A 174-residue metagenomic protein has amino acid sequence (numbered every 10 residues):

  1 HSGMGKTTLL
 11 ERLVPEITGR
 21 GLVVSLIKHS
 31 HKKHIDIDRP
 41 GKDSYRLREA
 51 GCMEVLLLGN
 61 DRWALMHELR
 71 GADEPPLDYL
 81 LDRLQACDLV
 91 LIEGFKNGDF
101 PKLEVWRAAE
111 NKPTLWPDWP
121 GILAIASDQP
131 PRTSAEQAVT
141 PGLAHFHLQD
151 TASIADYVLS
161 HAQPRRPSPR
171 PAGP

Functional and structural regions predicted by a protein language model:
H1: P-loop (Walker A) phosphate-binding loop of NTP-binding proteins
K6: Conserved lysine of the Walker
R12-G71: N-terminal phosphate/diphosphate-binding loop that engages ATP/GTP or pyrophosphate donors across diverse enzyme folds
G41, E74-L77, L148: Structural motif corresponding to alpha-helix initiation and N-cap regions
H67-N97: Phosphate-binding/switch loop-helix module in NTP-utilizing enzymes
L84-Q85, P167-P171: Conserved catalytic and cofactor-binding micro-motifs that handle phosphate-bearing ligands or nucleotide cofactors
L89-R166: Phosphate/Mg2+-binding loops and adjacent switch elements in nucleotide/diphosphate-handling enzyme cores
